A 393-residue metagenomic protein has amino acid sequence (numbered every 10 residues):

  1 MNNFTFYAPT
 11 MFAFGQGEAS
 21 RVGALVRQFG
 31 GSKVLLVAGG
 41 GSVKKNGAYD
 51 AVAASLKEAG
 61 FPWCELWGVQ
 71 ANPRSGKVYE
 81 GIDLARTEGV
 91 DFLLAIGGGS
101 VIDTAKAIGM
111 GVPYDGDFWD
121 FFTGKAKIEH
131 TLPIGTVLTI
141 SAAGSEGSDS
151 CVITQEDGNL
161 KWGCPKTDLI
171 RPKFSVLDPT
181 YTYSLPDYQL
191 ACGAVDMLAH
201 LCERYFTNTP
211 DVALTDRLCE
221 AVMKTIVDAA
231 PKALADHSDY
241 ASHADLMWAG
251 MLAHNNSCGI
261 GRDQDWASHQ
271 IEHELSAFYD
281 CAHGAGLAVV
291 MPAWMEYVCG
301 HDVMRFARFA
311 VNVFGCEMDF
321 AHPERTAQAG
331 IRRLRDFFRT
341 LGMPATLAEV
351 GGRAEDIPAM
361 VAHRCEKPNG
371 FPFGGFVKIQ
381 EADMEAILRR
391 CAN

Functional and structural regions predicted by a protein language model:
M1-F92, L347-A348: ATP/NTP phosphate-donor binding region
S20, P113-L214, R308: A glycine/threonine-rich phosphate-anchoring loop and its flanking beta-alpha core in nucleotide/phosphate-binding
A51-V52, G81-I82, V101-Y114, G147-S148: Short Gly/Thr/Asp-enriched flexible loops that form oxyanion-binding sites at enzyme active sites
V90-I108, T139-S145, F278-C281: Glycine/serine-rich anion-binding loops at beta->alpha junctions that coordinate negatively charged ligand groups
L169, F306, V313-N393: C-terminal charged capping/lid subdomain of soluble metabolic enzymes
L198-C202, H243-H254, M291, L334 (+3 more regions): Short alpha-helical scaffolding segments that buttress acidic/His motifs in well-ordered protein cores
R204-R333: Active-site segments that bind and position negatively charged phosphate/pyrophosphate groups
